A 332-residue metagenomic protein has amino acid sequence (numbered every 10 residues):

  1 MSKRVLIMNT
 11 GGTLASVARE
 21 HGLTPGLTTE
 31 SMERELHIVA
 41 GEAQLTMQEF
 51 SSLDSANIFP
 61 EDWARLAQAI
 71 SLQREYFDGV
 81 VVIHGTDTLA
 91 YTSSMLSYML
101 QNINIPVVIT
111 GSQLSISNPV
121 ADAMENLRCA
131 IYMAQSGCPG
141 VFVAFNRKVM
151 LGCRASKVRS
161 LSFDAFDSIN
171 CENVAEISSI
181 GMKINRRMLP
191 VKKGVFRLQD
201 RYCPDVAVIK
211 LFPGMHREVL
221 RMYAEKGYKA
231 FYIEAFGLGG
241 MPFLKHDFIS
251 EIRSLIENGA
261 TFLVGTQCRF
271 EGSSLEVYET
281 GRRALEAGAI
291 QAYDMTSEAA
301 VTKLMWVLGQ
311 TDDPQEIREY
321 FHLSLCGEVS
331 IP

Functional and structural regions predicted by a protein language model:
M1-E234, L238-P332: Active-site histidine-anchored catalytic micro-motif
